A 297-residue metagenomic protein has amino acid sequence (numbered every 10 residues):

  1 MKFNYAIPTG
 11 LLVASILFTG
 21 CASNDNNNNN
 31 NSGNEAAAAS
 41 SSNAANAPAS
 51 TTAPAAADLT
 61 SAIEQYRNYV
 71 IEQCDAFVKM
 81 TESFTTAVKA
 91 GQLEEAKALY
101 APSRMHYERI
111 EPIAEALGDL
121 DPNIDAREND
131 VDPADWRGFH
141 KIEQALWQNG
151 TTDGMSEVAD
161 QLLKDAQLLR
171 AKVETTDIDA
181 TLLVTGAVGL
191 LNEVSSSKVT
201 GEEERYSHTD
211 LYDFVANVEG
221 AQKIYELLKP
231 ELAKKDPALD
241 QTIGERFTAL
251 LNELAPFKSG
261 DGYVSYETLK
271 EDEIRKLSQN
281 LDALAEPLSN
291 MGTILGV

Functional and structural regions predicted by a protein language model:
M1-P8: Bacterial N-terminal signal peptides that target proteins for export
A14-S15: Residue-level signal for mature regions of secreted extracellular proteins and peptides
C21-A38, S42-A44: Bacterial lipoprotein signal-peptidase II cleavage site
A47-V297: Mature extracytoplasmic or organellar-lumen-exposed domains after removal of signal/transit peptides
